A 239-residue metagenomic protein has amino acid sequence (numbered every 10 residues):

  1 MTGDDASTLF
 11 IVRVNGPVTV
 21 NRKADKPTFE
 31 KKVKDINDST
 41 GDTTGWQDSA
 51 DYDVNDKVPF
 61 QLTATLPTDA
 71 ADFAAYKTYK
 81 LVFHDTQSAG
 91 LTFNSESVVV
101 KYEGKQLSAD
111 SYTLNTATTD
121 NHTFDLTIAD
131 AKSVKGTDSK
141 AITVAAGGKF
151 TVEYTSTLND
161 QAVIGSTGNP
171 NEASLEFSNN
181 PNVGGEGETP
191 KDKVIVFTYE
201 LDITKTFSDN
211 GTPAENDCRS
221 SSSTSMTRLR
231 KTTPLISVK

Functional and structural regions predicted by a protein language model:
M1-K239: Solvent-exposed loop/turn and edge beta-strand elements of beta-rich ligand-binding domains
